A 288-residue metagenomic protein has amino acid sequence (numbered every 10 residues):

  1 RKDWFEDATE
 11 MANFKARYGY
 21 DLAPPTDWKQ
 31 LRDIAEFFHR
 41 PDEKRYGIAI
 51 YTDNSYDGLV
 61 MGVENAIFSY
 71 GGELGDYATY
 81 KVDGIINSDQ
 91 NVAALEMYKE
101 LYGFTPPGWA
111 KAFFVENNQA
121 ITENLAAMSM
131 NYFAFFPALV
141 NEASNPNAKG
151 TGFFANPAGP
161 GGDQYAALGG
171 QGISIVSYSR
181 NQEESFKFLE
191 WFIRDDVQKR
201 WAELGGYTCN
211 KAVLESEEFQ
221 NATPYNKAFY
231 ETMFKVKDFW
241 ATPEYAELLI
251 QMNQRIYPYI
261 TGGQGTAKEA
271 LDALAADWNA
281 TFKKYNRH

Functional and structural regions predicted by a protein language model:
R1-Y20, I34, Y51-T79, A167-I175 (+1 more regions): Periplasmic solute-binding protein
D7, A12-A16, D21-P24, T52-D53 (+5 more regions): Short, solvent-exposed loop/beta-turn-alpha elements that line the ligand-binding surface or hinge of extracytoplasmic
W28-H39, Y70-G72, Y77-K111, G152 (+2 more regions): Glycine-centered hinge/linker elements that transmit conformational signals in sensory and ligand-binding systems
H39-D53, R194-G206, A280-H288: Bilobed periplasmic-binding protein-like "clamshell/Venus-flytrap" ligand-binding domains
V82, V92, E96, Y102-P107 (+4 more regions): Extracytoplasmic/periplasmic substrate-recognition and gating elements
N118, E123, A134-A143, G159 (+2 more regions): Mature extracytoplasmic/periplasmic domains
A127-Y132: Paired acidic/hydrophobic, glycine-rich loop segments that form the ligand-binding mouth/hinge of periplasmic-binding
E231-H288: Conserved C-terminal helix/tail region of periplasmic/extracytoplasmic solute-binding proteins
